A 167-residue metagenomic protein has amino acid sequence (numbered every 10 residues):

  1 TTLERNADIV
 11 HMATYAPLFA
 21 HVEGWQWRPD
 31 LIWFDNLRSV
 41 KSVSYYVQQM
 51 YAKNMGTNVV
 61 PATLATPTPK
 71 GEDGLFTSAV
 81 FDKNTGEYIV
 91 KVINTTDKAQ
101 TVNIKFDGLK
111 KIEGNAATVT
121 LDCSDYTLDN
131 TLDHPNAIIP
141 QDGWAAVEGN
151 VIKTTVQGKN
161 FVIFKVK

Functional and structural regions predicted by a protein language model:
T1-S78, N84-T85: Aromatic/acidic polysaccharide-binding cleft in carbohydrate-active enzymes
P67-K70, N94-K167: C-terminal beta-sandwich/jelly-roll accessory domains of carbohydrate-active enzymes
K83-N84, Q157: Short, ordered coil/turn segments that flank beta-strands lining enzyme active or ligand-binding pockets
G86-T95: Short, well-ordered beta-strand segments enriched in hydrophobic/aromatic residues
